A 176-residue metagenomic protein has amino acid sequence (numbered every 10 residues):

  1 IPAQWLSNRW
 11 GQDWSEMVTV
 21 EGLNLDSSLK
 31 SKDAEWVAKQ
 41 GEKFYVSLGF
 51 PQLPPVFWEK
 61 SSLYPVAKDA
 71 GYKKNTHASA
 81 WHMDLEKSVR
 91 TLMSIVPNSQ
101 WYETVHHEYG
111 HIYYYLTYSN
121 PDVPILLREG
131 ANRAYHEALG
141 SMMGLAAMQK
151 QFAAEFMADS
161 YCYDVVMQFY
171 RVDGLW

Functional and structural regions predicted by a protein language model:
I1-W176: Cation-handling catalytic/transport regions enriched in His/Asp/Glu
